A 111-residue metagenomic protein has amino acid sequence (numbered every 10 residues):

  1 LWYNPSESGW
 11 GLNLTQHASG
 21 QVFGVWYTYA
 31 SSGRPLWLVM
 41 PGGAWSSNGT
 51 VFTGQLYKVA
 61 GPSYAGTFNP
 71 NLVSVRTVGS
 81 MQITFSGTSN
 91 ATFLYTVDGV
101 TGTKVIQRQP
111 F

Functional and structural regions predicted by a protein language model:
L1-F111: Mature soluble binding/inhibitory domains
